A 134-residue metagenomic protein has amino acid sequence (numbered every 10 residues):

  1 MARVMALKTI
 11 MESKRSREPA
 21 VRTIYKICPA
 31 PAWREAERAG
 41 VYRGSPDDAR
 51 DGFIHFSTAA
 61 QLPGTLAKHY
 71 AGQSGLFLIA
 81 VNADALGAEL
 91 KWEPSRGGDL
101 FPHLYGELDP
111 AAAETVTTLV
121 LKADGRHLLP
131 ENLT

Functional and structural regions predicted by a protein language model:
M1-P19: N-terminal amphipathic/basic-hydrophobic helices that include classical n-h-c signal peptides and signal-anchor
K14-T134: Conserved, structured core segments of small domains
